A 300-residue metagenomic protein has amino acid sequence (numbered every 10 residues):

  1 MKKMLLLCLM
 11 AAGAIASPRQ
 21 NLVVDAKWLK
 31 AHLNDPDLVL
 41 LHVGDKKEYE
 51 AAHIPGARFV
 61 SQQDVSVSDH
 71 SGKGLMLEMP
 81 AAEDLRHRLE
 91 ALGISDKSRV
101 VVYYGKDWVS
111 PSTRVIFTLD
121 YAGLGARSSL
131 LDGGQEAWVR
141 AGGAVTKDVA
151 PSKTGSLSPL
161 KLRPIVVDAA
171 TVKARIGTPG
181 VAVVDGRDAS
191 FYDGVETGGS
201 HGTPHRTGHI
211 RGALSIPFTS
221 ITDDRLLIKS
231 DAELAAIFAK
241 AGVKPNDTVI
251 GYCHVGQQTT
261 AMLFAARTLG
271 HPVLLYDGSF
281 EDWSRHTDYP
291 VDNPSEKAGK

Functional and structural regions predicted by a protein language model:
K2-L7: Sec-dependent signal peptide recognition, specifically the positively charged N-region followed immediately by
C8-S17: Hydrophobic h-region of N-terminal signal peptides that target proteins for export in Gram-negative bacteria
P18-D96, R175-A241, P245: Positively charged, proline/Ser/Thr-rich regional signature most characteristic of the Rhodanese/CDC25-like
P18-R19, A31, Q135-R211, D288-K300: Active-site neighborhoods of enzymes that stabilize oxyanions during catalysis
L29, A57, L119, W138 (+3 more regions): Terminal peptide-recognition signature
D45-E48, Q63-V67, K106-S110, Q135-W138 (+5 more regions): Solvent-exposed loop/turn segments at secondary-structure junctions within structured extracellular/periplasmic domains
M79-T178, V195-E196, Q258-L274, G278-E281: Thiolate-centered catalytic microenvironments shared by cysteine-dependent enzyme domains
L234-A236, A241-E296: C-terminal soluble interaction/assembly domains
